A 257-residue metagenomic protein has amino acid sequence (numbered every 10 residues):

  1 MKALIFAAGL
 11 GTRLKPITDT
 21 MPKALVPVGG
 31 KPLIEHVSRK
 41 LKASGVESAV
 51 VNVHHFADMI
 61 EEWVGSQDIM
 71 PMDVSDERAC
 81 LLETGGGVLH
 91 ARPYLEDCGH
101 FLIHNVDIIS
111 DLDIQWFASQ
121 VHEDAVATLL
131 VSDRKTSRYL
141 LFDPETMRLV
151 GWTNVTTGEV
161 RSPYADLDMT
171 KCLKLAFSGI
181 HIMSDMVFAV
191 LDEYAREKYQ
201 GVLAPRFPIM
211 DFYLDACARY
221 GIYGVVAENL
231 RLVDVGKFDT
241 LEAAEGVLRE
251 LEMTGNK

Functional and structural regions predicted by a protein language model:
K2, E47-A49, V126-A127, I182 (+1 more regions): Residues at the starts of beta-strands that form the adenosine-phosphate
K2-I5, R13, P27, K31-N105 (+5 more regions): Conserved N-terminal catalytic core of the sugar/cofactor nucleotidyltransferase
P16-D19: Conserved catalytic-core motifs of eukaryotic protein kinase domains, centered on the activation segment
A24, P71-D73, G221-Y223: Conserved beta-strand segments of alpha/beta enzyme cores
H54, S75-E77, L130, V225-E228: Conserved beta-strand termini and adjacent loop/short-helix elements that scaffold enzyme active sites in alpha/beta
H55, T128-E145: Short beta-strand-to-loop element that shapes/binds the nucleotide-sugar donor at the catalytic cleft/hinge
H100-L102, I109, Q115-H122, R134-K135 (+1 more regions): Catalytic-core segments of class I nucleotidyltransferases/pyrophosphorylases that form NMP-activated intermediates
